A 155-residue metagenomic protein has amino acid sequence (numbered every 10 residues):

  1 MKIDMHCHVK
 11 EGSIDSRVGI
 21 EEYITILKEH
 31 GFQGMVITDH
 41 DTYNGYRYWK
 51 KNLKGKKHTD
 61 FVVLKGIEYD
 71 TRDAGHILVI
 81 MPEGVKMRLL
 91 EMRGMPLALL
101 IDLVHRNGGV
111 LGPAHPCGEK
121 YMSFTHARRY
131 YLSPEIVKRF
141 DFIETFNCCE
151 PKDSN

Functional and structural regions predicted by a protein language model:
M1-R106, E150-N155: A metal-dependent hydrolase metal-coordination microenvironment
V36-I37, G112-P113, E144: Conserved beta-strand positions in the central sheet of alpha/beta enzyme cores
W49-K51, H76, E119-I136, N155: Distinct, well-ordered alpha-helical segments
M81, P113-H115, N147: Short, structured patches in soluble enzyme cores that scaffold and shape functional sites
R93-R128: Internal catalytic-core helix/loop-beta-alpha segment that presents or stabilizes conserved functional determinants
G109-V110, R128-C149: Catalytic pocket-lining loop regions of alpha/beta-barrel enzymes, especially the amidohydrolase/enolase/GH5 lineages
G118-E119, C148-P151: Short acidic, S/G/P-rich loop/turn micro-motifs used as interaction or catalytic elements
